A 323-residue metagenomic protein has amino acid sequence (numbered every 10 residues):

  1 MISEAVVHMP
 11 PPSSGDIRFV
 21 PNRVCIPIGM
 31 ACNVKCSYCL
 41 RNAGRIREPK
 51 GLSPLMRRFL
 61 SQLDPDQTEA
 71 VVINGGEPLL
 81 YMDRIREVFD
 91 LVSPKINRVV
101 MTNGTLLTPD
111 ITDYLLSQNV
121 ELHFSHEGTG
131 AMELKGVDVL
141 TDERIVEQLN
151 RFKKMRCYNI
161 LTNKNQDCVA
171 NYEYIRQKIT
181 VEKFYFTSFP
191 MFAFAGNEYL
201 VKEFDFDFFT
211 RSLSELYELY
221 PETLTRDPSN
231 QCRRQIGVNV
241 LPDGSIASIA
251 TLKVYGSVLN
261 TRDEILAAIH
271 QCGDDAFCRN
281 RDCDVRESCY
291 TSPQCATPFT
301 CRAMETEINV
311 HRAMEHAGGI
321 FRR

Functional and structural regions predicted by a protein language model:
M1-P12, T251-R323: Flexible mid-to-C-terminal extensions adjoining Fe-S/redox cofactors in radical SAM and related proteins
M1-V20, V34, D90-L91: Recognition helices and adjacent regulatory flanks at domain boundaries
G15-L55, A250: Canonical Radical SAM [4Fe-4S] cluster-binding loop centered on the CxxxCxxC motif and its immediate flanking residues
N22, Q67-E69, R234, D243: Exposed loop/turn and edge beta-strand positions of beta-sandwich/beta-sheet ligand-binding modules
C25, G29-C32, T225, Q271 (+2 more regions): Residue-level signal for mature regions of secreted extracellular proteins and peptides
P27-K35, E77, R286-S288, P293: Cysteine-centered iron-sulfur cluster-binding motifs in ferredoxin-type domains/subunits of redox enzymes
R57-V72, Y81-P190: Radical SAM/AdoMet-radical enzyme domain recognition
A131-A247, T251-N260: Radical SAM enzyme [4Fe-4S]-AdoMet core and its adjacent flexible, acidic and glycine-rich loops/tails across
